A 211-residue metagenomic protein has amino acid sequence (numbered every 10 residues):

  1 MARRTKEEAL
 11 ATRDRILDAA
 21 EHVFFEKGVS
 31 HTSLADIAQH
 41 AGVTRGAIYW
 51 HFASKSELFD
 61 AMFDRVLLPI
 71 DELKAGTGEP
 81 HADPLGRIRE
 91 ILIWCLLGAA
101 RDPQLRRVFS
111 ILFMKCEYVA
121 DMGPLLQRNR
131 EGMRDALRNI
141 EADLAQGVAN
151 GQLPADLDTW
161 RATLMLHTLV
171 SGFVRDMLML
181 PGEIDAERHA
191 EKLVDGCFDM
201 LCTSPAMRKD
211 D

Functional and structural regions predicted by a protein language model:
M1-K27, H31-V43, E57-D60: Basic, helix-initiating cap at the start of DNA-binding domains
F25, Y49-A53, A61, R65: Base-recognition residues in the alpha-helical recognition helix of bacterial helix-turn-helix
G46: Key DNA-contact positions within bacterial/archaeal DNA-binding proteins
A61, A75-R107, T159-L166, A206-M207: Hydrophobic alpha-helical connector segments
D71, A75, G86, M122-N150 (+2 more regions): Amphipathic alpha-helical packing segments from all-alpha helical-bundle domains
E79-H81, M133-A162, L180-P181, M200-K209: Hydrophobic alpha-helical bundle segments that form small-molecule/ligand-binding pockets
I93-A142, Q152: Short secondary-structure transition hinges
S110-I111, L157-D176, R188-M200: Hydrophobic alpha-helical segments that form the core of small-molecule binding pockets and/or dimer interfaces
